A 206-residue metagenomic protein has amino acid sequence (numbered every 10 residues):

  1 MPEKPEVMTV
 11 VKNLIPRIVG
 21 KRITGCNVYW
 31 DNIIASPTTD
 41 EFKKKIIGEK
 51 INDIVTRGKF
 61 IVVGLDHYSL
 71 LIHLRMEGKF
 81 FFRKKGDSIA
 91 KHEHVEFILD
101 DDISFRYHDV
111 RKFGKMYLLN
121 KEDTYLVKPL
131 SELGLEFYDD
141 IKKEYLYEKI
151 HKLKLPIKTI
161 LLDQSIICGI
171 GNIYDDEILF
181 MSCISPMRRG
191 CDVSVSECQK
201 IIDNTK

Functional and structural regions predicted by a protein language model:
M1-H108, K112-G114: A cross-family signal for N-terminal binding/gating loops and helix N-caps that shape access to the active site
E3-E6, V10, V19, T38 (+5 more regions): Alpha-helical structural motif
G20, G48, P129-G134, C183: Glycine-centered secondary-structure boundary/capping sites
R22-F42, I47, V55, Y147-K206: Basic, nucleic-acid-binding surfaces and adjacent catalytic neighborhoods in DNA/RNA-processing proteins
L70-C168, Y174-D175, L179, R189: Phosphate/anion-contacting hairpin/loop surfaces
